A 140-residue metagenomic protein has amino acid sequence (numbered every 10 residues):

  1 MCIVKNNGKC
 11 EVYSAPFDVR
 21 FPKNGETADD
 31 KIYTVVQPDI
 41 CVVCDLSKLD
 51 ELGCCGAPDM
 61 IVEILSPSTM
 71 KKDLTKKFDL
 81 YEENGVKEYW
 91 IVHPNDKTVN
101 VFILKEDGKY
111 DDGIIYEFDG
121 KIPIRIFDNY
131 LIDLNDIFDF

Functional and structural regions predicted by a protein language model:
M1-F140: Gly/Pro/Ser/Thr-rich low-complexity, intrinsically disordered segments predominantly at protein N-termini
